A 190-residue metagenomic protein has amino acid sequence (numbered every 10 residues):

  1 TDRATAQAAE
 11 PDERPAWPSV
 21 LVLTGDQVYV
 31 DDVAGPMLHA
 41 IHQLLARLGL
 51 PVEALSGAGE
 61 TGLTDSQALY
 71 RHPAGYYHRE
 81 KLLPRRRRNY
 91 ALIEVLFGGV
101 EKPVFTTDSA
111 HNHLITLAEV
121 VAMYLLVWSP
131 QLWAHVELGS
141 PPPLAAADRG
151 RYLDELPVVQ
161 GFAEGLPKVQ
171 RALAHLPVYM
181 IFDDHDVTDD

Functional and structural regions predicted by a protein language model:
T1-D190: Extended recognition/assembly regions associated with phosphoester-bond processing machinery
